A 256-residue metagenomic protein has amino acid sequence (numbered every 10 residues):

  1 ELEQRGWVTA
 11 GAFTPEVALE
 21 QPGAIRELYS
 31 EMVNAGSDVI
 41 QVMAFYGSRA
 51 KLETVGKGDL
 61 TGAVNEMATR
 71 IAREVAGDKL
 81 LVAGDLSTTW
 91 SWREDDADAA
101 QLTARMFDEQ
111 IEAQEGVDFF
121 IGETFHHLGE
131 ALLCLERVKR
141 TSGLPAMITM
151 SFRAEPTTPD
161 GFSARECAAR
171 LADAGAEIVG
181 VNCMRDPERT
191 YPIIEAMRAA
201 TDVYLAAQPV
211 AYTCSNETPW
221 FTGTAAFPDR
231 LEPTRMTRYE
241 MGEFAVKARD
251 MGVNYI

Functional and structural regions predicted by a protein language model:
E1-Y255: Domain-level signal for soluble alpha/beta catalytic cores
